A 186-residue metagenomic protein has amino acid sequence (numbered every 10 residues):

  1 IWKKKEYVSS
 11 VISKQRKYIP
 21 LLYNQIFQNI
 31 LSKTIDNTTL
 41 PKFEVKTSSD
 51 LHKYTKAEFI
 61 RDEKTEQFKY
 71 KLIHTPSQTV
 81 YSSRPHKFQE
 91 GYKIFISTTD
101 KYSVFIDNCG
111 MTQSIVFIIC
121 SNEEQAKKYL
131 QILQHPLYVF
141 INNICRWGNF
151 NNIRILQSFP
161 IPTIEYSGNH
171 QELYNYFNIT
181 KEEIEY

Functional and structural regions predicted by a protein language model:
I1-E185: C-terminal substrate-recognition regions of SAM-dependent nucleic acid methyltransferases
